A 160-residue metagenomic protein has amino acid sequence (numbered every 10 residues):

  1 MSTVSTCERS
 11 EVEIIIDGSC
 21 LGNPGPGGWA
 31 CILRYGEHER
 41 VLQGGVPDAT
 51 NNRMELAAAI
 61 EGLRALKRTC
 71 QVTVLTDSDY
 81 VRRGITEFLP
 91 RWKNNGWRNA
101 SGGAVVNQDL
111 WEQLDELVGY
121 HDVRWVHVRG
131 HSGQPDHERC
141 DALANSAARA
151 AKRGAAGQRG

Functional and structural regions predicted by a protein language model:
S2-R53, A57, E61-C70, S146 (+2 more regions): RNase H-like nuclease fold core
V12-P26, I60-L143, A148: RNase H catalytic domain
